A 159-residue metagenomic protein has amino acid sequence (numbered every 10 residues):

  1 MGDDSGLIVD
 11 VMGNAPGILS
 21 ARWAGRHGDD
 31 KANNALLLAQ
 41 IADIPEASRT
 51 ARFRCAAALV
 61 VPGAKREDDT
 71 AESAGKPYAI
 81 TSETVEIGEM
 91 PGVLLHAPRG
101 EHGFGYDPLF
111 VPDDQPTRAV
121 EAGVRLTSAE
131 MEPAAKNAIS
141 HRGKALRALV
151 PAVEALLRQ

Functional and structural regions predicted by a protein language model:
G2-Q159: Anionic-ligand binding patches
